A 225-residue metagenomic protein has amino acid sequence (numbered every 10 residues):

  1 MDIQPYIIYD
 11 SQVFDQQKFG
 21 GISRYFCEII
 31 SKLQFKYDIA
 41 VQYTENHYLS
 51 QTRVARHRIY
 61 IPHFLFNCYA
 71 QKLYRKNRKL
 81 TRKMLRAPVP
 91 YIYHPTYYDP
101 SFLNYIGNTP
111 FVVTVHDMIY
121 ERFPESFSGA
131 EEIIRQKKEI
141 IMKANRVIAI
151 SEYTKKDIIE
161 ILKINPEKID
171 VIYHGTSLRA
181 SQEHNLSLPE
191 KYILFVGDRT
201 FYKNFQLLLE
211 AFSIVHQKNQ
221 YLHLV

Functional and structural regions predicted by a protein language model:
M1-V225: Carbohydrate transferase catalytic cores enriched for Leloir-type hexosyltransferases
